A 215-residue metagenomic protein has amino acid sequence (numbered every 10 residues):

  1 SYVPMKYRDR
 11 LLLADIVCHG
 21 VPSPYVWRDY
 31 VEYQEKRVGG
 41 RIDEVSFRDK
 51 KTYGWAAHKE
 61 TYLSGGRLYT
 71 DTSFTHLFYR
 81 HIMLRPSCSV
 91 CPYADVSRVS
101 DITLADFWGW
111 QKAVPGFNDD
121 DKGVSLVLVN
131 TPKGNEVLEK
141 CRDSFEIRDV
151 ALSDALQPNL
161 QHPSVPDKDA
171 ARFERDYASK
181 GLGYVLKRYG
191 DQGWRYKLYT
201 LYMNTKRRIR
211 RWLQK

Functional and structural regions predicted by a protein language model:
S1, G20-P22, K51-T52: Gly/Ser/Thr-rich loops at beta-strand to alpha-helix junctions that form or flank small-molecule/cofactor-binding
S1-V3, L138-E139: Short glycine-/acidic-enriched loop or helix-start segments at secondary-structure transitions that form or flank
Y2-I16: A short alpha->loop->secondary-structure connector
Y2-M5, D29-E35: A generic, well-ordered mixed alpha/beta core segment in the N-terminal half of proteins
I16, G20-Y30, V114: Short, charged, surface-exposed secondary-structure boundary motifs
E35, G40-K215: Long, compositionally biased charged/polar accessory segments in the mid-to-C-terminal portions of proteins
